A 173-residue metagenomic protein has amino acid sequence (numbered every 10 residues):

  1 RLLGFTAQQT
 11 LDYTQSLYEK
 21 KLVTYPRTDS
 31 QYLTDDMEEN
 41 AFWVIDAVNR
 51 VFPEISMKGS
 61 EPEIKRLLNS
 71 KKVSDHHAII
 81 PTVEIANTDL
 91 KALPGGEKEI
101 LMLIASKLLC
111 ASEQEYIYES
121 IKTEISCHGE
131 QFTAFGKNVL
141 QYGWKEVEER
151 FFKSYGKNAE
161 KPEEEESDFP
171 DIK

Functional and structural regions predicted by a protein language model:
R1, K72-N87: Residues forming anionic-ligand binding surfaces in small-molecule and nucleic-acid pockets of primarily soluble enzymes
R1-Q15, S70, T88-K173: Long, highly charged, low-complexity internal segments
L2-V73: Extended, well-ordered alpha-helical scaffold/bundle regions in very large, multi-domain proteins
Q8, K20-T28, I80-T82, S126-H128 (+1 more regions): Generic beta-strand/beta-sheet core signal
K20-L22, S30, H76-H77, K137 (+1 more regions): Generic secondary-structure boundary/loop-capping signal
Y25-P26, A86-L90: Short small-residue beta-strand/loop micro-motif enriched in glycine and branched aliphatics
T28, E38, E84, Q114-I117: Short capping/connector residues at structural and topological boundaries
D29-Y32, I85-A86, N138-V139: Conserved nucleotide-binding/hydrolysis micro-motifs of P-loop NTPases
